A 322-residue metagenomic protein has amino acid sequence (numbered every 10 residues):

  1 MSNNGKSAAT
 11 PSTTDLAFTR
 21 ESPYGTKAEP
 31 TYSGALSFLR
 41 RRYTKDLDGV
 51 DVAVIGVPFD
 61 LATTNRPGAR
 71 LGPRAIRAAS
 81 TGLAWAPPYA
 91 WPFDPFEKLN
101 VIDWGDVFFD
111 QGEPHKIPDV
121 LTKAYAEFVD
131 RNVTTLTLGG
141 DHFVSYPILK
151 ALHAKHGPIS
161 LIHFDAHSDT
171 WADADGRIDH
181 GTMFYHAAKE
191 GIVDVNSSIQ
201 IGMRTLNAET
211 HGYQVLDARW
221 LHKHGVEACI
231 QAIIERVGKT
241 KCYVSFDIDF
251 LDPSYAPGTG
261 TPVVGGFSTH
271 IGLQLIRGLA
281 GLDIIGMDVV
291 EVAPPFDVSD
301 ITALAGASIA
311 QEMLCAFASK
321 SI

Functional and structural regions predicted by a protein language model:
S2-I322: Conserved alpha-helical scaffold segments that buttress catalytic/binding sites
